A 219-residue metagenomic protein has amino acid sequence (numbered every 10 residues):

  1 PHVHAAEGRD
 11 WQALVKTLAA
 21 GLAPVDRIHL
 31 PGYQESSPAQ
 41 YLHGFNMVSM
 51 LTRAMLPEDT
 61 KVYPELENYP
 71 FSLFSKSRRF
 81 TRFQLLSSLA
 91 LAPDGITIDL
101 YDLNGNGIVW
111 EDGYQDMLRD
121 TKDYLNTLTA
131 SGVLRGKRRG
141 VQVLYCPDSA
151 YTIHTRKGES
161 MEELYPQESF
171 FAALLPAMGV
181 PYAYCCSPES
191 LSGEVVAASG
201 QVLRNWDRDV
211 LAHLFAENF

Functional and structural regions predicted by a protein language model:
P1-S169: Hydrophobic targeting/anchoring helices
I153, S160-F219: Helical hinge/lid and interdomain linker segments adjacent to catalytic or ligand-binding clefts that mediate domain
